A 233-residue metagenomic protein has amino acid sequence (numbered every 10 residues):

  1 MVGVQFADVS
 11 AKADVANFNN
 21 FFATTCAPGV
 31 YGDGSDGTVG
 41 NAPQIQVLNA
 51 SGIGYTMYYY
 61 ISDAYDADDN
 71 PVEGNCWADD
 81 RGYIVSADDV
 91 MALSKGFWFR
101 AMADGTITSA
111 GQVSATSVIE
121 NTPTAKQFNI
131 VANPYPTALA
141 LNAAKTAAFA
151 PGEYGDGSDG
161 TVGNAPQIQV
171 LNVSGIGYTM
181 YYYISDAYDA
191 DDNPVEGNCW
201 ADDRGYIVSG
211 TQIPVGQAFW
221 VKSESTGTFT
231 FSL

Functional and structural regions predicted by a protein language model:
M1-A42, N49-S51, A87-N164, Q212-L233: A short, polar beta-strand/turn micro-motif
T25, Q44, G52, D66-D69 (+6 more regions): Short stretches within intrinsically disordered, low-complexity N-terminal or propeptide regions
P43-V47, A64, G74-N75, P166-L171 (+1 more regions): Short polybasic amphipathic segments
L48-I53, V173-I176: Change "in extracellular beta-sheet-rich domains … of secreted and cell-surface proteins" to "in beta-sheet-rich domains
Y55-Q112, M180-L233: Charged, amphipathic alpha-helical scaffolding segments
D79-Y83, Y135, N172-V173: Secondary-structure transition/turn motif
A138-G205: Intrinsically disordered, low-complexity segments enriched in Gly and acidic/Ser/Thr residues that form flexible
